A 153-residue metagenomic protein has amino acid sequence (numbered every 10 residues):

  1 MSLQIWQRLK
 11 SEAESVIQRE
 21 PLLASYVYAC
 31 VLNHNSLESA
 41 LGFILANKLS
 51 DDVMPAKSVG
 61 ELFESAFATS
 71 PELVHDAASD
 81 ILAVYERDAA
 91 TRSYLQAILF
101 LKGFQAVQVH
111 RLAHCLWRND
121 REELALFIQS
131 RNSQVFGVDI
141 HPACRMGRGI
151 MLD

Functional and structural regions predicted by a protein language model:
M1-R131: Terminal amphipathic alpha-helical/low-complexity segments used for targeting or macromolecular assembly
S133-D153: Structural signal for interior beta-strand "rungs" in well-ordered beta-sheet cores of soluble enzyme domains
